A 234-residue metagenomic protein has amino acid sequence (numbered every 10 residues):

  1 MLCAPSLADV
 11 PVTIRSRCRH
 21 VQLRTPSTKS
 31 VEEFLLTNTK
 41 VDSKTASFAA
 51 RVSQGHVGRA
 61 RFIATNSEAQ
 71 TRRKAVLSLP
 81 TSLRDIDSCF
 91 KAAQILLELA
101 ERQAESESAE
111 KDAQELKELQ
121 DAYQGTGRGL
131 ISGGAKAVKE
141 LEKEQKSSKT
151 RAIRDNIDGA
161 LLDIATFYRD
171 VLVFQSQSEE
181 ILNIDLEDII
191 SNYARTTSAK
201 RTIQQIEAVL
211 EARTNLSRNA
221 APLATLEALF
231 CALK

Functional and structural regions predicted by a protein language model:
M1-C3: Conserved D-loop beta-strand region of ABC ATPase nucleotide-binding domains
P5-A160, V173, Q177-K234: Charged, glycine-rich active-site and insertion segments that engage polyanionic ligands
I164: Conserved phosphate-interacting/catalytic interface
